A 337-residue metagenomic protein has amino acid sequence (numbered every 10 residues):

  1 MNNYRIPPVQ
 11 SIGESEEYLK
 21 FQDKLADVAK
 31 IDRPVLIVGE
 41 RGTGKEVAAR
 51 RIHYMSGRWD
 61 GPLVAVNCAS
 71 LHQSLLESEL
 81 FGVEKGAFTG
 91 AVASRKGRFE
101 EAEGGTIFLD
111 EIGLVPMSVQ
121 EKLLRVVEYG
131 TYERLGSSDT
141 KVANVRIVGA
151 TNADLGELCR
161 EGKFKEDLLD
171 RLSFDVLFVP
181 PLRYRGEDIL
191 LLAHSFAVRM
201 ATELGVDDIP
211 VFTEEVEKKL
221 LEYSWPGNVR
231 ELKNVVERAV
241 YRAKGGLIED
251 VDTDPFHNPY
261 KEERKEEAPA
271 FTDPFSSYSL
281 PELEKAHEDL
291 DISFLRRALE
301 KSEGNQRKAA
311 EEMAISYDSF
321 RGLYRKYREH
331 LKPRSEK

Functional and structural regions predicted by a protein language model:
M1-L19, A26-K30, P34, A49 (+4 more regions): Nucleotide-binding/hydrolysis machinery
Q10, K20-T89, E100-P116, P181-E187 (+1 more regions): Conserved post-Walker A coupling segment in P-loop NTPases
K20, V35-L36, E40, G44 (+4 more regions): Bacterial C-terminal helix-turn-helix
F21, T43, V66, L80 (+13 more regions): Conserved RecA-like P-loop NTPase ATPase core
V64, S94-G104, F108, P116-K122 (+2 more regions): AAA+/SF3 P-loop NTPase mechanochemical coupling elements
C68, S78, G82, G90 (+4 more regions): Conserved adenine-binding aromatic site and its adjacent loop/helix in ATP-hydrolyzing domains
G86-A93, Y129-R134: Short gly/ser/thr-rich secondary-structure transition/capping motifs
D208, Y260-S279: Inter-domain helical "communication" segments and dimerization helices that couple sensory or membrane-embedded modules
